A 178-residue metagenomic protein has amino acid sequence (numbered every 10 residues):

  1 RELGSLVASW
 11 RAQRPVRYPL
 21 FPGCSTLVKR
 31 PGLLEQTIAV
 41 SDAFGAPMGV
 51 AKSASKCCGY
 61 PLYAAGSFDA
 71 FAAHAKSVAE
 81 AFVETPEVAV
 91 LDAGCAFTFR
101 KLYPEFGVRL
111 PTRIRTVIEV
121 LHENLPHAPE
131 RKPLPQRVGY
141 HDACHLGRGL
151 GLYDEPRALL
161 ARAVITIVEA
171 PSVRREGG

Functional and structural regions predicted by a protein language model:
R1-G178: Iron-sulfur cluster-binding electron-transfer modules in prokaryotic oxidoreductases
